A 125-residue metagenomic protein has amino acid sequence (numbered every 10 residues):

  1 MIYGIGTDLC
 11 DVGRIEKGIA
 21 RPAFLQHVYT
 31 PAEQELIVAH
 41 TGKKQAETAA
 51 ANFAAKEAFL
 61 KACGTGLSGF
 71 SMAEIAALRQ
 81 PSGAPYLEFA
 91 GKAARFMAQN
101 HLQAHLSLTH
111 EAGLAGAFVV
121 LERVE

Functional and structural regions predicted by a protein language model:
M1-E125: Core catalytic alpha/beta fold that binds nucleotide/phospho-ligands
